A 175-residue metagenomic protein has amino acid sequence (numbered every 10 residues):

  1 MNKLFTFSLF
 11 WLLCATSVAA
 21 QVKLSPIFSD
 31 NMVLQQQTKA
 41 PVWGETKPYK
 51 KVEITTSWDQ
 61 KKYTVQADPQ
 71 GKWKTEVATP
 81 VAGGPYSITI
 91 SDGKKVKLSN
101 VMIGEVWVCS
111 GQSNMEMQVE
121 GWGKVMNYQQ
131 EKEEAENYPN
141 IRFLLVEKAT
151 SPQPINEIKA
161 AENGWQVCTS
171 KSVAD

Functional and structural regions predicted by a protein language model:
M1-K23: Bacterial Sec-dependent N-terminal signal peptides
Q21-D175: Cell-envelope and extracellular/periplasmic
